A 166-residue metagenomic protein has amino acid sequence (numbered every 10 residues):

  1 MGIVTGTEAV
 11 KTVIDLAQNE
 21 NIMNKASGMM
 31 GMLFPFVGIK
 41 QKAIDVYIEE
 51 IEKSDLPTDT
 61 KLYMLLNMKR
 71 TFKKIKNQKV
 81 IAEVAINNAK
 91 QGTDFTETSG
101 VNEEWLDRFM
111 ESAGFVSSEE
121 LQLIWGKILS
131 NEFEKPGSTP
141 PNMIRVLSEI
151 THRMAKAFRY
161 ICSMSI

Functional and structural regions predicted by a protein language model:
G2: Aromatic- and carboxylate-enriched substrate-binding clefts and catalytic-loop regions of carbohydrate-active enzymes
T5-I150: Charged, alpha-helical interface segments at or near domain boundaries
N142-I166: Short amphipathic alpha-helical interface segments
